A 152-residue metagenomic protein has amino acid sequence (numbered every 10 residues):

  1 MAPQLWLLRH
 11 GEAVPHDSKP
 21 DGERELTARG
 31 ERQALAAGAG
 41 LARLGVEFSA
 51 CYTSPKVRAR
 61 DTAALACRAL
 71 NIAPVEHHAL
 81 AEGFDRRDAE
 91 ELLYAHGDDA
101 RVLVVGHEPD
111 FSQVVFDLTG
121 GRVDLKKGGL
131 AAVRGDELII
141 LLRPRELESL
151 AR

Functional and structural regions predicted by a protein language model:
A2-R86, F111, G121-L125: Active-site-proximal alpha-helix that buttresses catalytic centers in soluble enzyme cores
Q33-A36, A79-L80, V102-G106, D117 (+1 more regions): Short, surface-exposed, polar/charged, turn-prone segments marking secondary-structure boundaries
G38, C51, D99, G135-E137: Short, intrinsically disordered/low-complexity patches at protein termini and at juxtamembrane boundaries
P55-D61, V104-V114, E148-R152: A broadly tuned preference for mixed-charge, low-complexity surface segments
A69-N71, D99, V133: Short, well-ordered coil/turn elements that cap or connect secondary structure elements
A89-E91: Conserved ATP-dependent adenylate/AMP-binding module captured primarily in the ANL superfamily
A95-G129: Non-DNA-binding regulatory cores of transcription-related proteins, predominantly C-terminal effector-binding
T119-R152: Domain-level recognition of soluble alpha/beta enzyme cores, biased toward histidine phosphatases/phosphomutases
